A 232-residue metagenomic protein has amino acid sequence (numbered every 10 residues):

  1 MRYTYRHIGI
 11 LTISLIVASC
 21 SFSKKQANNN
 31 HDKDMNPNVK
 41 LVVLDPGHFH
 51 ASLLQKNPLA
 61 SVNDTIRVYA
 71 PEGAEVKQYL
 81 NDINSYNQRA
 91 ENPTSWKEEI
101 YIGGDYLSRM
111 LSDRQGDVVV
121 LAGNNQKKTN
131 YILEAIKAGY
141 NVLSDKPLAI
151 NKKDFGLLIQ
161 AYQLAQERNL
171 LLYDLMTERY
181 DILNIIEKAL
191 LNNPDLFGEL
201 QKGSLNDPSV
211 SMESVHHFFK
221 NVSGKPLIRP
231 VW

Functional and structural regions predicted by a protein language model:
M1-G9: Bacterial N-terminal signal peptides that target proteins for export
L11-L15: Hydrophobic helical h-region of N-terminal Sec-dependent signal peptides in bacterial secretory/periplasmic proteins
A18-S19: C-terminal motif of bacterial Sec signal peptides marking the signal peptidase cleavage site
F22-A138, K153-L171: N-terminal glycine-/serine-/threonine-rich beta1-alpha1-beta2 phosphate-ribose binding loop of Rossmann-like
K128, D154, M176, Y180-L183: Conserved donor sugar-nucleotide recognition element shared by glycan-biosynthetic enzymes
G139, D145-P147: Short helix/strand-capping hinge loops at secondary-structure junctions that flank key functional elements
S144, L172-D174: Hydrophobic residues in well-ordered beta-strands that form the structural core
R168, Y180-W232: Predominantly a Rossmann-like dinucleotide-binding segment in NAD(P)-dependent oxidoreductases
